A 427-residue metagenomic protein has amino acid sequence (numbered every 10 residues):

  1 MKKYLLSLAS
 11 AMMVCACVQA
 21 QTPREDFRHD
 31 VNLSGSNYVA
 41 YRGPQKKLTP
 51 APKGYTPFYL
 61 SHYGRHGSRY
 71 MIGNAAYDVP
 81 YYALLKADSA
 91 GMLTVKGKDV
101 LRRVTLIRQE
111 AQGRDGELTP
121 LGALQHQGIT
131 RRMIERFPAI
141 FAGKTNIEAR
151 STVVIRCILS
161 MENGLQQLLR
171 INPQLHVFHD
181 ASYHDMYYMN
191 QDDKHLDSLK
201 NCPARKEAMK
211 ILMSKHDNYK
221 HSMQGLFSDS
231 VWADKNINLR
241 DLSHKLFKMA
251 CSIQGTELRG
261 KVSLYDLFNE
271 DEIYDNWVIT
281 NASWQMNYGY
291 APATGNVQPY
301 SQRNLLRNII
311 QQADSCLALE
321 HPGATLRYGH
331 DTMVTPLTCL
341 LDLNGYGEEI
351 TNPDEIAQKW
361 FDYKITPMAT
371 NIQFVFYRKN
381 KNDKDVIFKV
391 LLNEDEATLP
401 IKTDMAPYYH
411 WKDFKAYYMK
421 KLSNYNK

Functional and structural regions predicted by a protein language model:
M1-P23: Bacterial Sec-dependent N-terminal signal peptides
Q21-E148, T152-T325, G329-K427: Signature for phosphate-centric chemistry
